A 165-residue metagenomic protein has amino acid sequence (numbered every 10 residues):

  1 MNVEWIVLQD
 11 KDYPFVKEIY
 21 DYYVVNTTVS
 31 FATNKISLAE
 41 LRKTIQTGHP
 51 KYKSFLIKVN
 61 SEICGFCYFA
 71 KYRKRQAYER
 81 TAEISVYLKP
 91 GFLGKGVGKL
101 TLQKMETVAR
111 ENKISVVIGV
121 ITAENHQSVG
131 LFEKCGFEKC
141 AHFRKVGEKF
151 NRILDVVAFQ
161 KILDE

Functional and structural regions predicted by a protein language model:
N2-V16: A short beta-loop-alpha structural element at the N-terminal edge of CoA-dependent acyl/N-acetyltransferase catalytic
E18-K35: Helix-loop element at the rim of GNAT/NAT acetyltransferase active sites that forms part of the acceptor-substrate
Y20, F132, F137, F159: Conserved active-site tyrosine of GNAT-family acetyltransferases
T33-G91, L102, I162-L163: Acetyl-CoA-dependent GNAT
L93, G119-V129: Conserved beta-strand-loop-alpha-helix junction that forms the acyl-donor binding cleft
G94-V108, G130-K134: Conserved acetyl-CoA-binding loop-helix of GNAT-fold acetyltransferases
A109-I121: Conserved GNAT acetyl-CoA-binding A-motif
I118-I121, E138-D155: Conserved catalytic-core motifs of GNAT/GCN5-like acyltransferases
